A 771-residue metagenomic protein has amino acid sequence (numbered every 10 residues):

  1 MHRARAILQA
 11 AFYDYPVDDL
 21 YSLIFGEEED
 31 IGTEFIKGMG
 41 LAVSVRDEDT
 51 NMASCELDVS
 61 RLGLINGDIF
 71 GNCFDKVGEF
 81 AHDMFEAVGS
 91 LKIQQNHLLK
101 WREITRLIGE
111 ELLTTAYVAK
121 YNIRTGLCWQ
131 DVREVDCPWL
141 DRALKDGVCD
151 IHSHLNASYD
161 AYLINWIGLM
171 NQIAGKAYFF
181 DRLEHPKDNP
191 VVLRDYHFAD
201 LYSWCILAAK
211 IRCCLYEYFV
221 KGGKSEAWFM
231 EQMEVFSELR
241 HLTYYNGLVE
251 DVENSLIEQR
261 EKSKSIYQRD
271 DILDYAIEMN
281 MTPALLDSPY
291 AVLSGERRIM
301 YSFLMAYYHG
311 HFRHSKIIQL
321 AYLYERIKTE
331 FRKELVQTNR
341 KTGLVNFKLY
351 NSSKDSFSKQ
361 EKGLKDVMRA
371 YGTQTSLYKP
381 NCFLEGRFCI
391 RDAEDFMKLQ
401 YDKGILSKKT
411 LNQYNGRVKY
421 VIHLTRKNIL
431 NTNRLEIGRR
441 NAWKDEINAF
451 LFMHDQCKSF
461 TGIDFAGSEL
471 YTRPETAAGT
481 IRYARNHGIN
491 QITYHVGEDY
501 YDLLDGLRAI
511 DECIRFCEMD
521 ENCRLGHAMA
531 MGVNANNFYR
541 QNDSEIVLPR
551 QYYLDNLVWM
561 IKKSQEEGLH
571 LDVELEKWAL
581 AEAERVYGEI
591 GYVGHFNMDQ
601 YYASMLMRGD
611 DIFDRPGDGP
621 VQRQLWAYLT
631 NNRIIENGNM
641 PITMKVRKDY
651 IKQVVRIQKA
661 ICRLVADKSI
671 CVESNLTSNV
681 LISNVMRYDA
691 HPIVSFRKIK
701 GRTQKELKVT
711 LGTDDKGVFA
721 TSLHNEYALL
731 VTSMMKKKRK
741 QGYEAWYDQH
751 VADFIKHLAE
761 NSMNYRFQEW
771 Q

Functional and structural regions predicted by a protein language model:
M1-Q771: Metal-cofactor-binding active-site regions of metalloenzymes
